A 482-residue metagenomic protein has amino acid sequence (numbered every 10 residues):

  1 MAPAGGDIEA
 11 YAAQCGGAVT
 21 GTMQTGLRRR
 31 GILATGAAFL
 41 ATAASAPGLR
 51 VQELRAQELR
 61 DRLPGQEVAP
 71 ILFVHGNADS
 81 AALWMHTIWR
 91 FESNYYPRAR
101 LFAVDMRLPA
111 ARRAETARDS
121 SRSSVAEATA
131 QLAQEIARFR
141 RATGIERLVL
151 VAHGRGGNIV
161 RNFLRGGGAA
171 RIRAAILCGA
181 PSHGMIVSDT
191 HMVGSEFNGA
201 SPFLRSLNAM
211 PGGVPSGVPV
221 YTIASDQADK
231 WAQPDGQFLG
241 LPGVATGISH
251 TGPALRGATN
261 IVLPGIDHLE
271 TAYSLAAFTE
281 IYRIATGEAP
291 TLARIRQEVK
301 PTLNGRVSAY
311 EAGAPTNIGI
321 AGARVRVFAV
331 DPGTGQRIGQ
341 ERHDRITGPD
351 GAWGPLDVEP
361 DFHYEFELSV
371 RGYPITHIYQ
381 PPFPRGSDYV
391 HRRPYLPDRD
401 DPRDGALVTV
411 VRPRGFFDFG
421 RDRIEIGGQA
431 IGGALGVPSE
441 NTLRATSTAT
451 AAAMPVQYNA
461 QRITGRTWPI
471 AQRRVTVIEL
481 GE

Functional and structural regions predicted by a protein language model:
M1-L27, A34-A44, Q52-E53: N-terminal secretory signal peptides
I71-N77, A81-A82, H86-R90, Y96-P97 (+1 more regions): Serine-dependent carboxylesterase/thioesterase catalytic core of lipase-like alpha/beta-hydrolase/SGNH enzymes
I281-T302, E311: Beta-strand-rich domain onsets/edges
P301-G313, G405-F417, D422: A short, amphipathic beta-strand motif
Y310-I338, F416-G436: Short, ordered, surface-exposed loop/turn motifs in non-cytosolic proteins
D331-A352, I463: Short, acidic Ser/Thr/Gly-rich low-complexity loop/linker segments typical of extracellular and cell-surface proteins
H343-I346, S369-P402, R462-T476: Structured interaction patches on ligand/partner-binding surfaces of diverse proteins
P349-E365, R371-G372, S439-A453, W468-Q472 (+1 more regions): Short Pro-Gly-centered beta-turn/loop motif in secreted/extracellular proteins
